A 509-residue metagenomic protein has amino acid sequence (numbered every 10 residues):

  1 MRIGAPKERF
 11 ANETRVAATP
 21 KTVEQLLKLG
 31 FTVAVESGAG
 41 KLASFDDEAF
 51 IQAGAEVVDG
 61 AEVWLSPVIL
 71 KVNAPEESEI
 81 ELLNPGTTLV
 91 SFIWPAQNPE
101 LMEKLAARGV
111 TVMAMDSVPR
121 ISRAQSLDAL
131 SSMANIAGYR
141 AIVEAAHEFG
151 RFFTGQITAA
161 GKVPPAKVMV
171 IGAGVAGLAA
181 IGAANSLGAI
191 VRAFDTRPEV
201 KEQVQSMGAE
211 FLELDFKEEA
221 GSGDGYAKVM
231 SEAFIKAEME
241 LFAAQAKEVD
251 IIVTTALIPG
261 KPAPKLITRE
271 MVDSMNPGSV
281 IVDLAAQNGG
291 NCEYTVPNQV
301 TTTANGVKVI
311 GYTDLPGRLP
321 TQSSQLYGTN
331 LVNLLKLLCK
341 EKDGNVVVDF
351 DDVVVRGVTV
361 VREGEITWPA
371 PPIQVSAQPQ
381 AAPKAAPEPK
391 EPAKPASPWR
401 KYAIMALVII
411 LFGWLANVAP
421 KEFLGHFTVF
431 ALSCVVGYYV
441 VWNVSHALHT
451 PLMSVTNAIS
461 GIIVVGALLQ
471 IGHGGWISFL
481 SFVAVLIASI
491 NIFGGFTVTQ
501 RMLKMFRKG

Functional and structural regions predicted by a protein language model:
R2-A107, A114-E144, E148-P164, L178 (+3 more regions): Structural/interface elements that position substrates and couple domains in central-metabolism enzymes
P6-F45, T154-Q245, A393-K394, G413-A416: Glycine-rich phosphate/diphosphate-binding loop of Rossmann-like nucleotide-binding domains
G54-V63, A74-P75, S222-I251, A256-R269 (+1 more regions): A structured beta-alpha segment of the ubiquitous adenosine-cofactor-binding alpha/beta core
A96-S122, K261-D314: Rossmann-fold NAD(P)-binding glycine/threonine-rich loop
D116-V118, S122-A160, P165, C292-Q374 (+2 more regions): Adenosine-phosphate binding glycine-rich loop
M239, P387-F412: Membrane-water interface at loop-to-transmembrane-helix junctions
K421-S433, S454-V455, S478, F482-V485: Structural signature of hydrophobic alpha-helical transmembrane segments
A458-L468: Small-residue-rich segments of transmembrane alpha-helices in multi-pass membrane proteins, especially helix faces
